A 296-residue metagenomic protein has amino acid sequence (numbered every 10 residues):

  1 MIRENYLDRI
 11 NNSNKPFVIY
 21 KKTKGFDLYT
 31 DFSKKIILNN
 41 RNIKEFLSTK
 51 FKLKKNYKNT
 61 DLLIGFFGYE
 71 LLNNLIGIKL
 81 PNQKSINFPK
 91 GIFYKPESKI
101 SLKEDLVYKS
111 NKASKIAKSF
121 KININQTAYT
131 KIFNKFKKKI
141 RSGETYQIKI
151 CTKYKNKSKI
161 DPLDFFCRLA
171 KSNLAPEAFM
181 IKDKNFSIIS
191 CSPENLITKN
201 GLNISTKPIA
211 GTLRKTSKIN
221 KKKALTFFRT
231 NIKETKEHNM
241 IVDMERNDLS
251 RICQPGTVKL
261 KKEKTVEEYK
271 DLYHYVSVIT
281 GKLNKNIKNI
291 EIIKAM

Functional and structural regions predicted by a protein language model:
M1-M296: Extended alpha-helical targeting/anchoring segments, especially N-terminal organellar/secretory targeting helices
